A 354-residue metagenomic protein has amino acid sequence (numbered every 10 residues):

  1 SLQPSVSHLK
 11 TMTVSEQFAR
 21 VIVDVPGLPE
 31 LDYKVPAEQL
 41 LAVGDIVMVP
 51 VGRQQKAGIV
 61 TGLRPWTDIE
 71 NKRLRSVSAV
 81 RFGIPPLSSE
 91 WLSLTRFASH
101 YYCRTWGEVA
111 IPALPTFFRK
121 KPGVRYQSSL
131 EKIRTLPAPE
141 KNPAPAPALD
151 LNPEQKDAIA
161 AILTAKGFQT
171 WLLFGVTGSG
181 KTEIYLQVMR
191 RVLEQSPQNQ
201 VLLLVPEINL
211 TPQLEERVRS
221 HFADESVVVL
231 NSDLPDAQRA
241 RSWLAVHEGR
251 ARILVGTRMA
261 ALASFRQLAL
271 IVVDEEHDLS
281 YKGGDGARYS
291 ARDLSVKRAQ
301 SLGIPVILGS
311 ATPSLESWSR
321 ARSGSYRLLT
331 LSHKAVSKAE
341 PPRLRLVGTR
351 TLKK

Functional and structural regions predicted by a protein language model:
S1-T312, E316-W318, R322-A339: Accessory, non-ATPase domains that flank or precede helicase/AAA+ motor cores in DNA-metabolism machines
K297, K353-K354: Short, flexible helix-loop junctions that flank or precede catalytic/ligand sites
V347, L352: C-terminal boundary of histidine-terminating zinc-finger modules
